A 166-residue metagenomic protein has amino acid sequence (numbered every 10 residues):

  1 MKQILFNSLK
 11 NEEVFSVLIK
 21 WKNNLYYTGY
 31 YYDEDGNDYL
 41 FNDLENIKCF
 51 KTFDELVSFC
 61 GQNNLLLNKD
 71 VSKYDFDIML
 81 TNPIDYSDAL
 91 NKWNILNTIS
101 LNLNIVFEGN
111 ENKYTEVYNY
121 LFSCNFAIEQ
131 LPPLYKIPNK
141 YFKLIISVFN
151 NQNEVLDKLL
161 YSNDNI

Functional and structural regions predicted by a protein language model:
M1, L5, L56, C60 (+5 more regions): Generic structural signal of hydrophobic/aromatic residues within well-ordered alpha-helices of folded domains
M1-L67: Short N-terminal edge-element motif at the start of the domain
K2, K10, K20-K22, K48-K51 (+7 more regions): Context-gated lysine
D33-D38, D43, D54, D70 (+5 more regions): Acidic-enriched, low-complexity/disordered segments with a strong bias for Aspartate over Glutamate
F59-T98: ADP-ribosyltransferase catalytic core
L90-I166: A eukaryote-biased signal for long
